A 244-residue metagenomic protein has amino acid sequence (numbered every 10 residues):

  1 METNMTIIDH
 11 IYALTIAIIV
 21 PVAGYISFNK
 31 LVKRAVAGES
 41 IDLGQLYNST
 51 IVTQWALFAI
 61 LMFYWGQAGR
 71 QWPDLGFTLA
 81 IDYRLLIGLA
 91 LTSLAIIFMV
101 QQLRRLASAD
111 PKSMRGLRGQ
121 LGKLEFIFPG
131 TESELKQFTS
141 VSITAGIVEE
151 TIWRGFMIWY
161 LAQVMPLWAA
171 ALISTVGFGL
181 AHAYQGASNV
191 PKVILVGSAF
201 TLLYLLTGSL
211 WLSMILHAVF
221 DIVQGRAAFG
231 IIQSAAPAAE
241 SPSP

Functional and structural regions predicted by a protein language model:
M1-L79, Y83-R84, A169, V219 (+1 more regions): N-terminal, membrane-interfacial amphipathic/helix-forming hydrophobic leader that caps and precedes the first
I7, I51, F98-Q102, T151 (+1 more regions): Short alpha-helical segments used as structural interaction elements across diverse proteins
A17-I26, G122-P244: Transmembrane helix-loop-helix hairpins at the membrane interface of multi-pass integral membrane proteins
Y25-R34, Q101-S108, G155, W159: Short helix-terminus and kink motifs of transmembrane alpha helices, predominantly at the cytoplasmic interface
G38-G44, G69-A145, Q163, Q233-P244: Juxtamembrane helix-loop-helix connectors linking adjacent transmembrane helices in multi-pass membrane enzymes
W55, A59, S93-I96, V176 (+1 more regions): Hydrophobic alpha-helical transmembrane segments of multipass integral membrane proteins
A56, V100-R104, Y184, V219: Compositionally biased, intrinsically disordered low-complexity segments enriched in polar/proline residues
